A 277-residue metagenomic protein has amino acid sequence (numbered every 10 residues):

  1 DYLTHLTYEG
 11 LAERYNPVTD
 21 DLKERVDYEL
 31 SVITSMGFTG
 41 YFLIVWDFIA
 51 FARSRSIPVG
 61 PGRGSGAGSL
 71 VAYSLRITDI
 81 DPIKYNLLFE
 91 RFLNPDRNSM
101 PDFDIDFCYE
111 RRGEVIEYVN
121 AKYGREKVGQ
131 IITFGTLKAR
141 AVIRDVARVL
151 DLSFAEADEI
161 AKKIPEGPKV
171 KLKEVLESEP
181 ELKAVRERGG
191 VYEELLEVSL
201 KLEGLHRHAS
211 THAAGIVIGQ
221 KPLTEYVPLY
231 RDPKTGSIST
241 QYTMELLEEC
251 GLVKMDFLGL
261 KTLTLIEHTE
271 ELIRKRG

Functional and structural regions predicted by a protein language model:
D1-G277: Alpha-helical scaffold/interaction cores of sigma-54-like transcription cofactors and many family A DNA polymerases
